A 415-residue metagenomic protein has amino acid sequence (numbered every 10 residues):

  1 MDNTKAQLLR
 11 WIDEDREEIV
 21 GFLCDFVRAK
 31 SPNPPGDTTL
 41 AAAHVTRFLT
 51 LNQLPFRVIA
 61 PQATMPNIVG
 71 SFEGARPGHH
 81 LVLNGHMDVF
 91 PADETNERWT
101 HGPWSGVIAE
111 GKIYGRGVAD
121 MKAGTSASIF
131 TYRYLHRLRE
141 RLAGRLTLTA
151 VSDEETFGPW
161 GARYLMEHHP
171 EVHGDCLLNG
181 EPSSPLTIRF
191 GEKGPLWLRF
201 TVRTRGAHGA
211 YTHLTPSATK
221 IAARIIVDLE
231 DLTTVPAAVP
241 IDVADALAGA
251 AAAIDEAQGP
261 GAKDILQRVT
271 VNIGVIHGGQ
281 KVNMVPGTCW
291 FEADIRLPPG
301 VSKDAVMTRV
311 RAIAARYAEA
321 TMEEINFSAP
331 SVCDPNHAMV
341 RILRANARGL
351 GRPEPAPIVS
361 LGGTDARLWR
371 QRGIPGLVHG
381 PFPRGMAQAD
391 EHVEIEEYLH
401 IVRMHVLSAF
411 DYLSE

Functional and structural regions predicted by a protein language model:
D2-E94, T288-E292, K303-R309: N-terminal helical capping/dimerization or prosegment-like subdomains of hydrolases acting on amide or phosphate bonds
W11, F22-D25, A29, H44 (+10 more regions): Generic non-transmembrane alpha-helical segments
L54, S71, R76-G78, V235-V275 (+1 more regions): An extended, acidic, His-containing surface patch that forms the Zn2+-binding/catalytic region of metallohydrolases
G78-T147, H400: Active-site metal-coordination/substrate-binding segment of hydrolases, especially metallo-dependent peptidases
A92-I108, G191-T201, A345, L377: Acidic-glycine-rich active-site phosphate/pyrophosphate-binding loop
M121-K193, I254-D255, K263-D264, L413-S414: Acidic/histidine-rich catalytic neighborhood of metal-dependent amide-processing enzymes
E167-R311, A315: Midchain, well-structured core segments that form catalytic/ion-binding scaffolds
